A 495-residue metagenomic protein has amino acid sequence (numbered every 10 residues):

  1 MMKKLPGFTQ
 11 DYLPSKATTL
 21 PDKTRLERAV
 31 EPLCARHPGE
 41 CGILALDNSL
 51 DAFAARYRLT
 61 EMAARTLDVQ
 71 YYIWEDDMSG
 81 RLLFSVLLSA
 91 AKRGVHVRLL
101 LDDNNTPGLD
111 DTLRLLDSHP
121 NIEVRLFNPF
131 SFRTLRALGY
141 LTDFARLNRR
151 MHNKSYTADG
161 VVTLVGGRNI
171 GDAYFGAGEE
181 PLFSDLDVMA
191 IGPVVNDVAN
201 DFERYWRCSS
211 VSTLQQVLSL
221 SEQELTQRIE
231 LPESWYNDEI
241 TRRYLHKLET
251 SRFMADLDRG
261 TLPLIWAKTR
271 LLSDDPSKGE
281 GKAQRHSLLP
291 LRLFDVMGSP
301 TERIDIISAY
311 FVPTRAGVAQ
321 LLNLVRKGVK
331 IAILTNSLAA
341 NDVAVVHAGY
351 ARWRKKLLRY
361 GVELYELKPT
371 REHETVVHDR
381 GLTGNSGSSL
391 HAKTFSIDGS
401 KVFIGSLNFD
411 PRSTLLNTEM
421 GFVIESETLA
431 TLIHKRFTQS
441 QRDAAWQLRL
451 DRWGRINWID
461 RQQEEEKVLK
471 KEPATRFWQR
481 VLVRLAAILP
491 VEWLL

Functional and structural regions predicted by a protein language model:
M1-H152, A158-L495: Charged, low-complexity intrinsically disordered terminal segments
